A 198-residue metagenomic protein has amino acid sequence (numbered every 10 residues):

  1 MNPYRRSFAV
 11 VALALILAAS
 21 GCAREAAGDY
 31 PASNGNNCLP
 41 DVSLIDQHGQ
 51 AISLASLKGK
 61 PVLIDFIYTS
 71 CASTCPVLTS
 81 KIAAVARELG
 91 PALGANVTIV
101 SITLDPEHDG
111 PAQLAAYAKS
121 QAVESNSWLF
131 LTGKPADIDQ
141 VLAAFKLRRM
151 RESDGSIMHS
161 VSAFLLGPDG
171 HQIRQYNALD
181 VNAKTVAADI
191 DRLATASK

Functional and structural regions predicted by a protein language model:
M1-V11: Bacterial N-terminal signal peptides that target proteins for export
A18-G21: C-terminal motif of bacterial Sec signal peptides marking the signal peptidase cleavage site
E25-A55, S80: N-terminal "domain-start" segment that seeds a small globular fold
N37-L39, P61, M158-S160: Short, small/polar residue-rich loop motifs at catalytic or cofactor-binding pockets
L54-I82: Short active-site neighborhood of thiol/selenol oxidoreductases, capturing the structured segment around
L63-I64, I99, A163: Hydrophobic beta-strand anchors of alpha/beta hydrolase catalytic cores
T79-V141: Structural microenvironment flanking redox-active thiols in thiol-disulfide oxidoreductases
E152-K198: Thiol-/selenol-based redox modules, centered on thioredoxin-like and closely related oxidoreductase domains
